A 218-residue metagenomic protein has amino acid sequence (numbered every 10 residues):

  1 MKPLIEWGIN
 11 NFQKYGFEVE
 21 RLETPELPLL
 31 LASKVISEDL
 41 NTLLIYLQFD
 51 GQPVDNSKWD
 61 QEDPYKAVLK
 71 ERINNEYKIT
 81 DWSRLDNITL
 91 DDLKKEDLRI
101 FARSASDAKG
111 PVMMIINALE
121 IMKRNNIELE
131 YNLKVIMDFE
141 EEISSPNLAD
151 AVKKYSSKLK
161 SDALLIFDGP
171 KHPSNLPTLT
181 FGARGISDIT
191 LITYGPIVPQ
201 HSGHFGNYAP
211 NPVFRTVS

Functional and structural regions predicted by a protein language model:
M1-F101, R124-L129: Acidic/His- and Gly-rich active-site-bordering loop/insert found across diverse amide/peptide-bond hydrolases
E6, K109, M113, F214-V217: A structural signal for well-ordered alpha-helical segments within the folded catalytic domains of diverse enzymes
E20, L43-I45, I136, A163-L165 (+1 more regions): Hydrophobic/aromatic beta-strand patches that form the interior of the parallel beta-sheet core in alpha/beta enzyme
T24, Q48, D138-E141, G169-P170 (+1 more regions): An acidic- and aromatic-residue-enriched active-site/binding cleft used to recognize and process polar
L29, N132, I186-D188: Broad gene-expression machinery/nucleic-acid interaction feature
L93-G182: Acidic/histidine-rich catalytic neighborhood of metal-dependent amide-processing enzymes
A149, S157-S218: Midchain, well-structured core segments that form catalytic/ion-binding scaffolds
